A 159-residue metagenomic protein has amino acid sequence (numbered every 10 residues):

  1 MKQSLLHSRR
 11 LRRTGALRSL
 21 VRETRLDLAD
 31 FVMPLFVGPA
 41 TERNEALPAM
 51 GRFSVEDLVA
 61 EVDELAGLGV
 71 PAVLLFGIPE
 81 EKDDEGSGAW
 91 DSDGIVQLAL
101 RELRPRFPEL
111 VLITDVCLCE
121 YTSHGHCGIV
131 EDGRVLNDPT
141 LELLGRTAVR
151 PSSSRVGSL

Functional and structural regions predicted by a protein language model:
M1-A40: N-terminal amphipathic alpha-helix/helix-capping segment at the start of soluble metabolic enzymes
H7-L11, R22, T41-D57, E85 (+1 more regions): Active-site mouth loops of central-metabolism enzymes
A16-L26, V59-G69, Q97-P108: Short amphipathic alpha-helices and their capping/turn segments at secondary-structure boundaries
F31-L35, V73-L75, L112-V116, L159: Hydrophobic faces of well-ordered beta-strands that scaffold small-molecule active sites in alpha/beta enzyme cores
L35, L58, L65, D115 (+1 more regions): Conserved, mostly hydrophobic/aromatic
G38, I78-E80, V116-H126: Active-site beta-loop-alpha junctions enriched in small/polar residues
E42-V55, L68-I95, L159: Glycine-rich, proline-tolerant flexible connector loops at the mouths of alpha/beta enzymes
D84-V116, R146: Alpha-helix-loop-beta-strand connector modules within alpha/beta enzyme cores
